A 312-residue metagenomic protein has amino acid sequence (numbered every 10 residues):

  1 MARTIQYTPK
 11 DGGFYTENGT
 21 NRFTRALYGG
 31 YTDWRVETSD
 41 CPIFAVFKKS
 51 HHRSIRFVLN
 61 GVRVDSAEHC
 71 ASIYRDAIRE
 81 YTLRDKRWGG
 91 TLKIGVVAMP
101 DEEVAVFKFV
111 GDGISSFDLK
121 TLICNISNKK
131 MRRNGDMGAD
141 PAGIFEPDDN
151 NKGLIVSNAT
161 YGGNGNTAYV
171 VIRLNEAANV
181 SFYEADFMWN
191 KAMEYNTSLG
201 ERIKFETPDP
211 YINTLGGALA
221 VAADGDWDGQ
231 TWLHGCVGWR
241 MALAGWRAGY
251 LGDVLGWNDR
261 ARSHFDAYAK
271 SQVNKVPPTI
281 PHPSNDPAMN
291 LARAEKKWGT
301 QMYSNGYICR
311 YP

Functional and structural regions predicted by a protein language model:
M1-V221, G225, G229, H234-C236 (+2 more regions): Terminal accessory carbohydrate-recognition/targeting modules of carbohydrate-active enzymes
D112-S116, G143-P147, G153-I155, T160-N166 (+1 more regions): Aromatic-rich carbohydrate-recognition surfaces in CAZymes
